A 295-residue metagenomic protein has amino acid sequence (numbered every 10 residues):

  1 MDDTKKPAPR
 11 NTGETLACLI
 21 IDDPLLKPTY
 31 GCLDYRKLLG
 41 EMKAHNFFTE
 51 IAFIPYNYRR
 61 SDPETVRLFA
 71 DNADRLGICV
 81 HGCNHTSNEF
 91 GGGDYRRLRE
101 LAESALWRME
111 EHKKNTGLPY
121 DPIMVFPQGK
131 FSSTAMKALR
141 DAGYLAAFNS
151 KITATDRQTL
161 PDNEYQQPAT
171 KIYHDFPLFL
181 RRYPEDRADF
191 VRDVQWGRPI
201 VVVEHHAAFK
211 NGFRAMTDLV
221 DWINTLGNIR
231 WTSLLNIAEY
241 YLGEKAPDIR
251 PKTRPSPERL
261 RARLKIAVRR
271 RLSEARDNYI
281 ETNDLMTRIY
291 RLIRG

Functional and structural regions predicted by a protein language model:
M1-P28, K137-R269, S273-N283: C-terminal active-site subregion of NodB/CE4 polysaccharide deacetylases
D2-R75: Active-site beta->alpha N-cap acidic-glycine motif
E14-L16, H45-E50, D74-G77, L118-D121 (+2 more regions): Loop/turn elements at helix/coil->beta-strand transitions in domains of secreted/extracellular proteins
G31-E41, S61-V66, Y95-R108, G212-W222: Well-ordered, non-membrane alpha-helical segments in soluble/globular domains
L33-K37, P119, K130-T134, G197 (+1 more regions): Short, well-structured alpha-helical interface segments that form or flank functional binding sites
E41, H45, L68, R108 (+4 more regions): Alpha-helical structural signal in soluble globular domains
F48-M136, T153-T159: Metal-dependent polysaccharide deacetylase catalytic core of the NodB/CE4 family, i.e., the active-site-bearing domain
I280-R294: Conserved anion/nucleotide-ligand pocket segment
